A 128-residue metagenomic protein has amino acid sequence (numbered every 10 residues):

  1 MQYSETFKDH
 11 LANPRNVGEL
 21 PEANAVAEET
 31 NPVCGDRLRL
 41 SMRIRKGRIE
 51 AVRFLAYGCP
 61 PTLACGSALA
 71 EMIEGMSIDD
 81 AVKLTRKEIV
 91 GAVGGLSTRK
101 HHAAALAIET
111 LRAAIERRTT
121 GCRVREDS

Functional and structural regions predicted by a protein language model:
M1-P21, V26-A27, E50, M76-D80 (+1 more regions): C-terminal binding/interaction regions
N31, D36-K46: Short beta-strand elements
C34, A56-C65, A103: Short, thiol/selenol-centered motifs that function as redox-active sites or metal-ligating centers
I44, F54-A56: Hydrophobic residues in beta-strands and at strand termini
R48-R53, L63: Short small-residue beta-strand/loop micro-motif enriched in glycine and branched aliphatics
P61-M76: Alpha-helical support elements that line or immediately flank enzyme active sites and cofactor-binding pockets
